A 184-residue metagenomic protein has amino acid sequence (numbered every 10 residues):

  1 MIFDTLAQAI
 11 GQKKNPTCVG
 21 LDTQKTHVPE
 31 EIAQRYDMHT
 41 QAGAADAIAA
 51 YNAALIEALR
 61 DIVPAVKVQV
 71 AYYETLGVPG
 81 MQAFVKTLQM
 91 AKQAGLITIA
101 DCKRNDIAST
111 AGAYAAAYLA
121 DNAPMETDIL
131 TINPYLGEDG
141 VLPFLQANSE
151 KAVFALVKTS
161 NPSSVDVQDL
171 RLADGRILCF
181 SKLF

Functional and structural regions predicted by a protein language model:
M1-V68, Y73-K86, K92-Q93, I99: Conserved N-terminal beta1-alpha1 strand-loop-helix module at the mouth
F3, N52-I56, F84-L88, A115 (+3 more regions): Generic structural signal for well-ordered alpha-helices, preferentially at hydrophobic/aromatic core positions
D22-K25, R104-N105, T159: Short glycine-enriched loops at secondary-structure junctions
V68, T98-C102, T131-I132, A155: General beta-strand structural signal in soluble alpha/beta enzymes
L88-A113: Extended hydrophobic secondary-structure segments
D106-F184: Conserved anion-binding
